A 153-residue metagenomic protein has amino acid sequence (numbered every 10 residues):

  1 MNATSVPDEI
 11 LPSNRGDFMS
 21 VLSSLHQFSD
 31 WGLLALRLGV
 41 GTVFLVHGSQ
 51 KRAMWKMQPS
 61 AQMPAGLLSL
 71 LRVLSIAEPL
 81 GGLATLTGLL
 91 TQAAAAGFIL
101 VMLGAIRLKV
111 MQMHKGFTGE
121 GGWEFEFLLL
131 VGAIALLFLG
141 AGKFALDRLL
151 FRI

Functional and structural regions predicted by a protein language model:
N2-A53, Q58-P59, A65-I76, L80 (+1 more regions): Extended, low-polarity transmembrane helix blocks
